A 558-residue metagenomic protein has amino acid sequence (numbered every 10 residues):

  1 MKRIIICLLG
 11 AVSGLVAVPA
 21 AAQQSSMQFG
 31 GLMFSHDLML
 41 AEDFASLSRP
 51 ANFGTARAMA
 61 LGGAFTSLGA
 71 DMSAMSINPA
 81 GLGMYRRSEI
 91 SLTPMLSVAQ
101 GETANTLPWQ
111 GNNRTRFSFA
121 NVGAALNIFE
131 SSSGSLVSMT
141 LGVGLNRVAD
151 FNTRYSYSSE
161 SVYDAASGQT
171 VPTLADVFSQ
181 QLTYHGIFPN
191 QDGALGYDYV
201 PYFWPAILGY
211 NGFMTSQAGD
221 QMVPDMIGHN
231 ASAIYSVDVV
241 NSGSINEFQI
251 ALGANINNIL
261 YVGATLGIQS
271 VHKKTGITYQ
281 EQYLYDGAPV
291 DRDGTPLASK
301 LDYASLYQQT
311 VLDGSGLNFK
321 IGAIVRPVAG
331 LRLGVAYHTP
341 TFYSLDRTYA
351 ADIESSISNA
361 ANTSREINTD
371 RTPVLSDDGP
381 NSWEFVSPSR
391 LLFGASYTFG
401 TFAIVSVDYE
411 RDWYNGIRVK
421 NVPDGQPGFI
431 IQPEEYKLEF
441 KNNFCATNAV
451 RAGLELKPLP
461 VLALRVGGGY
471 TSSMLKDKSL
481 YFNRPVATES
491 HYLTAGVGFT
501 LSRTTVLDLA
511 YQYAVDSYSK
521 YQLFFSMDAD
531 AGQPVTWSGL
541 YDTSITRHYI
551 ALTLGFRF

Functional and structural regions predicted by a protein language model:
M1-S26, F558: Bacterial Sec-dependent N-terminal signal peptides
L9, Y85, K274: Active-site-proximal flexible loops/turns
Q23-F53, A58-M59, N127-F558: Outer-membrane beta-barrel porins/channels
A56, L68-I77, L82-V162, N246: Outer-membrane beta-barrel translocator/receptor signature
